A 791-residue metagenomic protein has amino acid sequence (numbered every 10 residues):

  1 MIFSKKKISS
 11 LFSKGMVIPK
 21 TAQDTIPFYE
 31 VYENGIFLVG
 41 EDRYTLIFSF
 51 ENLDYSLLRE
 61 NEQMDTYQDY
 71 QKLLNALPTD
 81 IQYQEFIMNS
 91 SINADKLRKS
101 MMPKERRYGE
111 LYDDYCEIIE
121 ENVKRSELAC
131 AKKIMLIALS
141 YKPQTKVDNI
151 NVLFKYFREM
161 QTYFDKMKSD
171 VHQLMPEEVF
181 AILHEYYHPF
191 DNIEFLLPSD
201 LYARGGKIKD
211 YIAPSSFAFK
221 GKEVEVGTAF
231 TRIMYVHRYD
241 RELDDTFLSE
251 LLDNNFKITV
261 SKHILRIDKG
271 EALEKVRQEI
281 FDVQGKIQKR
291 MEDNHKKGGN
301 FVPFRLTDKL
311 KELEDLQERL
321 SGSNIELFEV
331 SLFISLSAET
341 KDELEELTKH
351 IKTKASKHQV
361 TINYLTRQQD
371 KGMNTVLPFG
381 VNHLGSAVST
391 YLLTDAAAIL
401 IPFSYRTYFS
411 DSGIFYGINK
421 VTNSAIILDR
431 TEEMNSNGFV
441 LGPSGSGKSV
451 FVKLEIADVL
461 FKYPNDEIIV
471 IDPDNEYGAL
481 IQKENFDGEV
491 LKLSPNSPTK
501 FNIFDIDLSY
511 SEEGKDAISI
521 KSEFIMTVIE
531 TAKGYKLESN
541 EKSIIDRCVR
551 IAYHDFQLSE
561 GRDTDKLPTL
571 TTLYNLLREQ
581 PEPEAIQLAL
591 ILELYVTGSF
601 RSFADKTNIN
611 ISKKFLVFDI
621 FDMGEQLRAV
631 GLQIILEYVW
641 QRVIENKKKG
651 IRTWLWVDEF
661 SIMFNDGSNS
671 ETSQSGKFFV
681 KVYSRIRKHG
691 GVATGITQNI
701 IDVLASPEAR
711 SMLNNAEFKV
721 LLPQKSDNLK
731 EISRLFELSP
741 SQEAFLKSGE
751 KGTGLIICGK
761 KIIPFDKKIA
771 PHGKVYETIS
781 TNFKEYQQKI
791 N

Functional and structural regions predicted by a protein language model:
M1-F403: Extended, folded cores of ATP/NTP-driven motor/assembly subunits in large transport and secretion machines
L53, E60-T79, F86, S90 (+9 more regions): P-loop NTPase motor domains
V440: Hydrophobic anchor at the beta1->P-loop junction of P-loop NTPases
K448: Conserved lysine of the Walker
F451: Hydrophobic positions on the alpha1 helix immediately C-terminal to the Walker A/P-loop
D458-I469, G488: Post-Walker A helix-loop "phosphate-sensing" segment adjacent to the P-loop in P-loop NTPases
L491-N496, F718-D727: Conserved AAA+ ATPase "SRH/arginine-finger" region at the nucleotide-binding site
S739-I790: Conserved P-loop NTPase
